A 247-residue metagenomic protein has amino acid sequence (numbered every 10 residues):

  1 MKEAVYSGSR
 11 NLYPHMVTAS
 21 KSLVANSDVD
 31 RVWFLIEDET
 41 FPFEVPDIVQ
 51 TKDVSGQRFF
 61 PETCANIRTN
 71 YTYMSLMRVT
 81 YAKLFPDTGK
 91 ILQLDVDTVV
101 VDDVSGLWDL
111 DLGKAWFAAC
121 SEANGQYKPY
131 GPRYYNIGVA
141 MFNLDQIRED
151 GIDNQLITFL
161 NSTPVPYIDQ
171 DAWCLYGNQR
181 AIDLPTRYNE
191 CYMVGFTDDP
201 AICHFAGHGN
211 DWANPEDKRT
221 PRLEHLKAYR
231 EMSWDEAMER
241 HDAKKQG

Functional and structural regions predicted by a protein language model:
M1-G8, H15-T18, F34, I137 (+1 more regions): A glycosyltransferase accessory/donor-loop signature
S22-V29: Short, acidic, metal-binding catalytic loop of nucleotide-sugar glycosyltransferases
V32-D38, A119-C120: Short internal beta-strands
E39, F85, A123, L144-I147 (+1 more regions): Short loop segments at secondary-structure junctions
P42-L84: Active-site-proximal specificity loops/subdomain of glycosyltransferases
D53, M74-N124, P132-Y134, M141-F142: GT-A fold catalytic core of metal-dependent nucleotide-sugar glycosyltransferases, centered on the diacidic
F59-A65, Q126-Y130, W212-P215: Short, charged, surface-exposed secondary-structure boundary motifs
N70-Y71, P129-P132, S162-V165: Short Gly/Pro-enriched turn/cap motifs at secondary-structure boundaries
